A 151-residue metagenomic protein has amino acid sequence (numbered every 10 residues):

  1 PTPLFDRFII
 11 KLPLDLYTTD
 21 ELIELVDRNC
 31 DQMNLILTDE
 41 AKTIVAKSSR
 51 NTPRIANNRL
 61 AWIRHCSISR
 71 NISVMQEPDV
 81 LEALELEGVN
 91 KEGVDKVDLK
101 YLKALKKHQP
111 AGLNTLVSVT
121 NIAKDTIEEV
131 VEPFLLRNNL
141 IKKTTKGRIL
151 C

Functional and structural regions predicted by a protein language model:
P1-I9: Short regulatory helix/loop adjacent to the ATP-binding pocket of P-loop NTPases
I9-L22: Conserved AAA+ ATPase "SRH/arginine-finger" region at the nucleotide-binding site
L22-L25, I36-S49, E77-A83, T115: Short conserved motifs of the RecA-like P-loop NTPase core
T38-D39, S49-R64, S73-Q76, V94-K96 (+1 more regions): The conserved phosphate-sensing helix
K42-T43, L60, H65-G88, D98 (+2 more regions): Conserved C-terminal helix/linker of AAA+ ATPases
A56, V80, Y101, I127-V131: Helix-turn-helix DNA-binding helix
L84-P110: Winged-helix-like regulatory helical subdomains adjacent to P-loop NTPase cores
L105-L150: Terminal-proximal interaction/regulatory segments of ATP-powered molecular machines
